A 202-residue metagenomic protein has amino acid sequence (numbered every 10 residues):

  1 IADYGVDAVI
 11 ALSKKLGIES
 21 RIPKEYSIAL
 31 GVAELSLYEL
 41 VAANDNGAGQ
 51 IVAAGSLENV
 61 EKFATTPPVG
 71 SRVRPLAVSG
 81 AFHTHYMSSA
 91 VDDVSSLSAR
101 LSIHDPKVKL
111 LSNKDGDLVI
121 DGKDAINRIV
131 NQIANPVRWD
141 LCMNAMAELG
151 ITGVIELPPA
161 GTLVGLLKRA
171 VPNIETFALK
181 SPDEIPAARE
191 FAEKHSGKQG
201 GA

Functional and structural regions predicted by a protein language model:
I1-A134: Alpha/beta catalytic cores of group-transfer enzymes, especially the acyltransferase/condensing modules of polyketide
S102-A202: Acyltransferase/transacylase module recognition
